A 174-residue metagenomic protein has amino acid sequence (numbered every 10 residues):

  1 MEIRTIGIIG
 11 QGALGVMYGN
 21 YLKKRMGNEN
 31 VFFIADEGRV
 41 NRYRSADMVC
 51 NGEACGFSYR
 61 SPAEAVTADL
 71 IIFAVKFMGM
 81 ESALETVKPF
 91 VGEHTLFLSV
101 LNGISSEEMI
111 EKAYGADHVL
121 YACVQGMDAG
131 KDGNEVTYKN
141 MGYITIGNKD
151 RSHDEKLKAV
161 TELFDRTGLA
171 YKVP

Functional and structural regions predicted by a protein language model:
M1-F57: NAD(P)+-binding Rossmann beta1-loop-alpha1 motif at the extreme N-terminus of oxidoreductases
R4, E29, T95, D117-H118 (+1 more regions): A structural micro-motif
G7, V31-F32, L98, T145 (+1 more regions): A structural signal for isolated positions on well-ordered beta-strands in alpha/beta enzyme cores
I9, A13, V87, K156: Flavin (primarily FAD) cofactor-binding/catalytic cores of flavoenzymes
R39-R42, E107-E108, H153-D154: Short, charged/polar "capping" segments at the starts of alpha-helices and the immediately preceding loops
G52-E135: Rossmann-like NAD(P)(H) cofactor-binding subdomain of soluble oxidoreductases
F90, A116-H118, G133-P174: Internal alpha-helical scaffold of NAD(P)-dependent oxidoreductase catalytic cores
